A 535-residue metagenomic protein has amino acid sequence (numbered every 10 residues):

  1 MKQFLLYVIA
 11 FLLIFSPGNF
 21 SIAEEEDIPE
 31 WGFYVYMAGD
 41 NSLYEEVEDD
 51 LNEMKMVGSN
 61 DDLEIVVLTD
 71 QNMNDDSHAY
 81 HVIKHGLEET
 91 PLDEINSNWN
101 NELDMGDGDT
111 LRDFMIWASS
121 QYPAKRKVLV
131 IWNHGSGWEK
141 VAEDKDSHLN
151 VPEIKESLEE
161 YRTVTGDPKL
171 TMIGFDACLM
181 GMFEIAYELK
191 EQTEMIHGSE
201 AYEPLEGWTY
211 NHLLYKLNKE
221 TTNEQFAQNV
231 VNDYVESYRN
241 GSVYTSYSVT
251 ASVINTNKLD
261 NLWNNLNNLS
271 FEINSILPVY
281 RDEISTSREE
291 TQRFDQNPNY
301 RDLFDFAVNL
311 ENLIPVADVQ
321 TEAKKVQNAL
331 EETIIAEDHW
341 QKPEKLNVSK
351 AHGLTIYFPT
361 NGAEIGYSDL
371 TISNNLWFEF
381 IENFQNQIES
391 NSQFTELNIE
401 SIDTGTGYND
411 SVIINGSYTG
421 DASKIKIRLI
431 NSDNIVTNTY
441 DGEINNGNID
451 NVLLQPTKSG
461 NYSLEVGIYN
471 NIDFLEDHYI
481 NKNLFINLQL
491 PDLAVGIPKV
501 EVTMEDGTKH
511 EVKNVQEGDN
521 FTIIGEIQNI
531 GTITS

Functional and structural regions predicted by a protein language model:
M1-F4: Positively charged n-region of N-terminal signal peptides that target proteins for export
Y7-S16: Bacterial N-terminal signal peptides
F15-E26: Sec-dependent signal peptide cleavage junction
E25-P123: N-terminal extension/subdomain marker
D27, G137, V141-E396, G507: Terminal, contiguous helix-loop blocks that mediate binding/assembly
P29-G32, N60-V66, Y122-V128, G166-M172 (+1 more regions): Loop/turn elements at helix/coil->beta-strand transitions in domains of secreted/extracellular proteins
M54, L129, I173-D176, I356 (+2 more regions): Residue-level detector of buried hydrophobic side-chain packing in well-ordered secondary-structure elements
S392-S535: Extracellular/luminal regions of secreted and cell-surface proteins that mediate adhesion/ECM remodeling
